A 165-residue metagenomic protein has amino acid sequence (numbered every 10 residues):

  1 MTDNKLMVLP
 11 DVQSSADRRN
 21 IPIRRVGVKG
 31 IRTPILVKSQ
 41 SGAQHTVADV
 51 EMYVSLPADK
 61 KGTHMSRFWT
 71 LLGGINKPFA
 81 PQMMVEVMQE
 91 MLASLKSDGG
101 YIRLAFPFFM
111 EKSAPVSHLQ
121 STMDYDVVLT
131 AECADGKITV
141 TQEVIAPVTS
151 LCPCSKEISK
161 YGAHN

Functional and structural regions predicted by a protein language model:
T2-N165: N-terminal intrinsically disordered, cationic/polar leader segments that include organellar targeting peptides
